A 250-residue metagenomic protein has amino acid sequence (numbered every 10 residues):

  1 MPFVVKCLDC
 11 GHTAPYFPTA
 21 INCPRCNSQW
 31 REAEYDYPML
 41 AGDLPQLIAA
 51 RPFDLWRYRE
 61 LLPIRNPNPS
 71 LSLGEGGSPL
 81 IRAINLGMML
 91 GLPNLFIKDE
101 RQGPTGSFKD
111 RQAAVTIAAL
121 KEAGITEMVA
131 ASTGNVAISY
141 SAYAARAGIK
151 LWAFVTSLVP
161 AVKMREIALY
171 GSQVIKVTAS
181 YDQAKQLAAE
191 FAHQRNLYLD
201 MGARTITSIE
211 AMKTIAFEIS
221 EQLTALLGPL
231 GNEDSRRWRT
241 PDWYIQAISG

Functional and structural regions predicted by a protein language model:
M1-G250: PLP-dependent amino-acid enzyme catalytic core
